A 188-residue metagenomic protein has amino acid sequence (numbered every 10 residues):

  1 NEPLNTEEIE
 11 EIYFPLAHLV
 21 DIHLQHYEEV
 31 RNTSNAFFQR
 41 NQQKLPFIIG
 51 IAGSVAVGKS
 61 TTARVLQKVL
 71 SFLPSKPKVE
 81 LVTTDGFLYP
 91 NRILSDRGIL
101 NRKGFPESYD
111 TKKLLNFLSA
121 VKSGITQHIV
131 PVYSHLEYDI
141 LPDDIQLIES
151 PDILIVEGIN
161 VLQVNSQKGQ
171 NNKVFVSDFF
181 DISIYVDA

Functional and structural regions predicted by a protein language model:
N1-I48: Extreme N-terminal, non-catalytic leader segments that precede Walker-type/kinase nucleotide-binding cores
P3-I12, E80-T83, F87-E137: Conserved nucleotide-sensing/catalytic segment adjacent to the nucleotide-binding pocket in NTP-handling enzymes
P46-G50, I153-I155: Residue-level preference for the first positions of well-ordered beta-strands
I48-S54, E80-T84, S183-Y185: Extended hydrophobic secondary-structure segments that form protein cores and membrane-embedded regions
I51-K68: Glycine-rich phosphate-binding P-loop
V57, Y89, V161: Residues immediately C-terminal
K68-E80: Post-Walker A helix-loop "phosphate-sensing" segment adjacent to the P-loop in P-loop NTPases
I140-A188: ATP-dependent NMP and nucleoside kinases share a basic, alpha-helical "lid"
